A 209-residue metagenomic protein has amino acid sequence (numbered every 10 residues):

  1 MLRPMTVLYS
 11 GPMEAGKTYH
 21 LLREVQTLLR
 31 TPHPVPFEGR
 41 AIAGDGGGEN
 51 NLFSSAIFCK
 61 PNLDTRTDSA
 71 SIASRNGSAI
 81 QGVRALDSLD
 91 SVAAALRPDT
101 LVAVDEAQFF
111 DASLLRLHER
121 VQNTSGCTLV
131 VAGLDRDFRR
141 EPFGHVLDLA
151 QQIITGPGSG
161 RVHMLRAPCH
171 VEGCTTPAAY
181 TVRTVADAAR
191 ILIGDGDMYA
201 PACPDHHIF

Functional and structural regions predicted by a protein language model:
L2-A93, D137-D148, T175-P177, V185-I208: Conserved P-loop
P4, F53-S54, C127, I154-R161: Short glycine-/polar-rich loops that comprise or flank the Walker A/P-loop and associated switch/sensor motifs
P98-F110: Conserved P-loop NTPase "ATPase switch" module shared by AAA+ and STAND
A107-H118, F138-F143: Conserved ATPase-coupling elements of RecA-like P-loop NTPase cores
H118-T124: Conserved catalytic/switch belt of AAA+ P-loop NTPases
C127-D135: Structural recognition of the conserved hydrophobic beta-strand(s) that form the central parallel beta-sheet of P-loop
L147-P168: A short helix-turn-beta junction within AAA+ P-loop NTPase domains corresponding to the substrate/partner-engaging
P168-H170, A202: The −1 position to Zn-ligating cysteines in a subset of zinc-ribbon hairpins
